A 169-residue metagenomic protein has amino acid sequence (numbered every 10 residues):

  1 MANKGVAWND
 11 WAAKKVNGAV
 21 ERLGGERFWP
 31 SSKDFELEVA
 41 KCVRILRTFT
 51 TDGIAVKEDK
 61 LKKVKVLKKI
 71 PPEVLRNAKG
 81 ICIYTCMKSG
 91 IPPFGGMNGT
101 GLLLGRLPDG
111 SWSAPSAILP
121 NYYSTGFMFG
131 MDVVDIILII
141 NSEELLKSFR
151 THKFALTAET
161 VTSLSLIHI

Functional and structural regions predicted by a protein language model:
A2-I167: Small-residue-enriched, tightly packed secondary-structure blocks
